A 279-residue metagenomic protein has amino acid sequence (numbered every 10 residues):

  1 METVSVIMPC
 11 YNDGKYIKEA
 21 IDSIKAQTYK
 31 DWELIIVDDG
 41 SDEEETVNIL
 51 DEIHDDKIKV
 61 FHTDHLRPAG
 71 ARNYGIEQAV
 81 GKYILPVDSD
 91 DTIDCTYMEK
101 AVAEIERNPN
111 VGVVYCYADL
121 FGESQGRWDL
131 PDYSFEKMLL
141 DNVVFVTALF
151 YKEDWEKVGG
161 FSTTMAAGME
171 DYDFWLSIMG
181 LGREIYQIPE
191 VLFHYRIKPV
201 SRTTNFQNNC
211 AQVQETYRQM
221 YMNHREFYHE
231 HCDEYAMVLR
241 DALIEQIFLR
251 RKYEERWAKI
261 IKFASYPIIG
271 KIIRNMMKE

Functional and structural regions predicted by a protein language model:
E2-S5, S23, E33, D173: Cell-envelope/extracellular polymer assembly enzymes that use nucleotide-activated donors
V4-Y16, A20, Q27, V37: A conserved hydrophobic helix/loop-capping motif in glycosyltransferases and polysaccharide synthases
I21-H62: Acidic donor-binding segment of Leloir-type glycosyltransferases
T63-A79: Glycine-rich, basic loop-to-helix element that forms the pyrophosphate-binding segment of sugar-nucleotide handling
I84: Short aromatic/hydrophobic "clamp" motif used to bind/position activated sugar donors
T96-R127: Conserved donor NDP-sugar-binding/catalytic core segment of glycosyltransferases
Y133-Q212, T216: Conserved nucleotide-sugar donor-binding catalytic segment
R240-E279: Membrane-proximal basic amphipathic "stem/tether" segments
